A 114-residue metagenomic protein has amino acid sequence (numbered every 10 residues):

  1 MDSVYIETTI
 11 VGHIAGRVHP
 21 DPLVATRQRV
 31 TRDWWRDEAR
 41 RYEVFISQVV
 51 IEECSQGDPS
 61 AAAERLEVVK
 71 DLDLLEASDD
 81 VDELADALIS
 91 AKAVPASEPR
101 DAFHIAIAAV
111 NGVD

Functional and structural regions predicted by a protein language model:
M1-I46, S55-L66, S90-P95: Short, well-structured N-terminal submotif of metal-dependent ribonuclease cores
S47-V49, A77: Conserved beta-strand termini and adjacent loop/short-helix elements that scaffold enzyme active sites in alpha/beta
V50-E53, V81-E83: Short, catalytically relevant binding-site loops at active-site mouths
E52, E67-D73: Short acidic/polar alpha-helix capping motifs at helix-coil junctions
D71-D114: Active-site neighborhoods of divalent-metal-dependent phosphate/nucleic-acid chemistry enzymes
